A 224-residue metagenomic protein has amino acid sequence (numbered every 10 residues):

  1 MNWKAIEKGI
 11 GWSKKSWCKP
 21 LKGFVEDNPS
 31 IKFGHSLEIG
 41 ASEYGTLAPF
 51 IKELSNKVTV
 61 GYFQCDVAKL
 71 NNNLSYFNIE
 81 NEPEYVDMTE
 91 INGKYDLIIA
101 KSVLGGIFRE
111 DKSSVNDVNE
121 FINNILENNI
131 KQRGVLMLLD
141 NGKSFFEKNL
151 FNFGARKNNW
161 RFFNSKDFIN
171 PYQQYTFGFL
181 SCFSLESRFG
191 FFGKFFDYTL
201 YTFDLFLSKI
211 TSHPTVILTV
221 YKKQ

Functional and structural regions predicted by a protein language model:
M1-P29: Class I SAM-dependent methyltransferase Rossmann-like catalytic core, especially the SAM/SAH-binding loop
L37, A41-M88: Class I SAM-dependent methyltransferase SAM/SAH-binding core
I99: A conserved beta-strand element that flanks and buttresses the S-adenosyl-L-methionine
V103: Hydrophobic adenine-recognition pocket in adenosine-nucleotide-binding enzymes
G106-I125: A short, conserved alpha-helix within the catalytic core of class I
R133-N141: Conserved beta-strand signature within the Rossmann-like core of class I S-adenosyl-L-methionine
K148-Y172: Conserved Class I S-adenosyl-L-methionine
F179-Q224: A C-terminal cap/extension of S-adenosyl-L-methionine-dependent methyltransferases that defines the acceptor-substrate
